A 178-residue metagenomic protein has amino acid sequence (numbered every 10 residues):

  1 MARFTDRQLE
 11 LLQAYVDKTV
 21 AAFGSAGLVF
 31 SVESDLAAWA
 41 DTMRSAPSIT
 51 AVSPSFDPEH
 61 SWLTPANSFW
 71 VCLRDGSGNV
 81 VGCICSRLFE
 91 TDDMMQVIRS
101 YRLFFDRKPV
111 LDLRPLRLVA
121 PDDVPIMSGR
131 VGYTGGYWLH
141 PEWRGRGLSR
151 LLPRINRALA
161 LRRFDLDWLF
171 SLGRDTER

Functional and structural regions predicted by a protein language model:
M1-V119: Non-catalytic substrate-recognition and accessory regions of acyl/acetyltransferase enzymes
V97-R178: Acyl-donor binding region in acyl/amide transferases
